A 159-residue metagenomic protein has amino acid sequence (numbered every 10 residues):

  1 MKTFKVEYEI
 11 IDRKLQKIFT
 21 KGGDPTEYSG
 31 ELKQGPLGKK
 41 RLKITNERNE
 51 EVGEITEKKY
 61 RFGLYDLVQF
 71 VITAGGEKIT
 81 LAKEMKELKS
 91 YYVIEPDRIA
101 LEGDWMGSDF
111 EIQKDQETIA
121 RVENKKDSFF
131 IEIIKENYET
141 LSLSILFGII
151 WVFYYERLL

Functional and structural regions predicted by a protein language model:
M1-K89, E117-L159: N-terminal targeting and processing segments
A74, I94-P96, K114: Structural motif
A100-W105: Phosphate/anion-contacting hairpin/loop surfaces
